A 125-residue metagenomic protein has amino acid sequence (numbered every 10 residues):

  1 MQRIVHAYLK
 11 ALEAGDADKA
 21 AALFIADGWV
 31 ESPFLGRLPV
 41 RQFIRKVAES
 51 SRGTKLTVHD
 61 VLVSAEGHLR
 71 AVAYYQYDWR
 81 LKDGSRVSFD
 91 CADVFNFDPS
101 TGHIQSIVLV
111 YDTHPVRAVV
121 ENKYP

Functional and structural regions predicted by a protein language model:
H6-E13, A22-L35: Short, solvent-exposed secondary-structure junction/capping segments
Y8, A20-A21, G28, V40 (+3 more regions): Hydrophobic pocket/interface hotspot
G28-S50: Short solvent-exposed beta->alpha transition segments
R45-P125: A beta-strand edge to alpha-helix "cap/lid" segment located at domain peripheries
